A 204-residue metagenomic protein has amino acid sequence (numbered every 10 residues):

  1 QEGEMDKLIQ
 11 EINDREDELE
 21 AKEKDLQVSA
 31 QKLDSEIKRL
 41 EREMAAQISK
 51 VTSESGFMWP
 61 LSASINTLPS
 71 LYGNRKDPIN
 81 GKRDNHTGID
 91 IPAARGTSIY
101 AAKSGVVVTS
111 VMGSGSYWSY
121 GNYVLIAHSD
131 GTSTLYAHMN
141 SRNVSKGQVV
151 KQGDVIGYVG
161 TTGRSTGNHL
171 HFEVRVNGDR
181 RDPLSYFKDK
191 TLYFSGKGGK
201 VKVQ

Functional and structural regions predicted by a protein language model:
Q1-S55: Alpha-helical oligomerization segments with coiled-coil/rod-like character
S29, S145-D154, E173-Q204: Acidic, glycine-rich catalytic/binding loops that coordinate metals and/or anionic ligands
K38-G121, Q152: Surface-exposed, glycine-biased beta-strand/turn segments
S70, A93, T109, H138-S141 (+2 more regions): A residue-level detector for short acidic-glycine micro-motifs
G73, G96, S129-G131, T162 (+2 more regions): Solvent-exposed coil/turn segments that connect beta secondary-structure elements in extracytoplasmic/periplasmic
D84-H86, A101-K146, N168-V174: Zn2+-dependent peptidoglycan hydrolase active-site motif and core
S141-N168: Beta-rich strand-turn-strand
